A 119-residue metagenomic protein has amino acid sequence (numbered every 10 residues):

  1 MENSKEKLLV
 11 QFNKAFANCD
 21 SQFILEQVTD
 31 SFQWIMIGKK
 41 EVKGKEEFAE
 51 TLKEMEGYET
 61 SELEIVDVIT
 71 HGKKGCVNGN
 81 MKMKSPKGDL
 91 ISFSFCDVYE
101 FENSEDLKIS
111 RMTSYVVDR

Functional and structural regions predicted by a protein language model:
M1-N18, Q22-E26, D30: Short, low-complexity N-terminal intrinsically disordered segments enriched in polar/charged residues
S4, A17, I35, K39 (+1 more regions): A beta-strand edge to alpha-helix "cap/lid" segment located at domain peripheries
V42: Acidic-and-aromatic substrate-binding clefts and catalytic sites of carbohydrate-active enzymes
